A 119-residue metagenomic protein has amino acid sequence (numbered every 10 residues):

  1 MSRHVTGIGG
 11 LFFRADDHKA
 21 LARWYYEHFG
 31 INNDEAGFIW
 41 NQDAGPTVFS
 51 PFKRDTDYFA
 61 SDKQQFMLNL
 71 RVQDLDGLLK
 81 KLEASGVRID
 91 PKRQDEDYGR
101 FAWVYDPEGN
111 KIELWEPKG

Functional and structural regions predicted by a protein language model:
M1-G7, F13, L79-G119: Vicinal oxygen chelate
S2-T6, L11-S50: Core segments of cupin and vicinal oxygen chelate
H18, G45-T47, D55-T56, Q73-G77: Short, charged/polar surface micro-motifs in flexible loops or helix N-caps
A20-L21, M67, F101: Secondary-structure boundary/capping motif
R23-Y25, K53-D55, G77-L78, S85-I89: Short secondary-structure boundary micro-motifs
H28-N32, N69-R71, P91-R93: Short linear motifs in intrinsically disordered
F29-Q64, V104-P107, K111-P117: Conserved short beta-strand elements that form part of the metal-binding/catalytic scaffold of enzyme active sites
S61-L82, G86-V87: Mid-chain, well-packed structural core segment of small domains
